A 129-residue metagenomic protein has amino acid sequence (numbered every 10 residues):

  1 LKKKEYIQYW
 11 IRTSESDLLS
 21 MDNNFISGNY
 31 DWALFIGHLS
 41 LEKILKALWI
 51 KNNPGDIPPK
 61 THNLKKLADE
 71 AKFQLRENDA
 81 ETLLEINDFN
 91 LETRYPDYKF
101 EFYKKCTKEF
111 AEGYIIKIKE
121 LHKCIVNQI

Functional and structural regions predicted by a protein language model:
L1-I129: Terminal alpha-helical segments
